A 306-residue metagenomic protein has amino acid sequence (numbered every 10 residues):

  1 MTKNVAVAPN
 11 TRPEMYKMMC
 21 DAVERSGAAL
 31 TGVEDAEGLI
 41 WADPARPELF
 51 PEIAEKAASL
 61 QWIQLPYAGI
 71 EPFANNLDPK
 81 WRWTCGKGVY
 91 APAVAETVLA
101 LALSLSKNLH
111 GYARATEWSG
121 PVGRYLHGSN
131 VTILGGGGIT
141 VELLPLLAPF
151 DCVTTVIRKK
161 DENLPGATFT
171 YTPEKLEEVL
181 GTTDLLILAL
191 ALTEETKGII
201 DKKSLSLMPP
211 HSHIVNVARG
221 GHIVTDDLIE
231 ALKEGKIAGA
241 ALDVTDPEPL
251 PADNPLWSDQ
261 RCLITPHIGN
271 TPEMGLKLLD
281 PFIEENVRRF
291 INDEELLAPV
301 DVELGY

Functional and structural regions predicted by a protein language model:
M1-A45: N-terminal glycine-/charge-rich "phosphate-binding" loop or analogous flexible N-terminal tail
G38-A113: Phosphate/diphosphate ligand-binding glycine-rich loop within oxidoreductases
P51-S59, A74-P79, L205-H211, A231-G235 (+1 more regions): Short, conserved loop/helix-junction motifs that constitute active-site signature segments in enzyme catalytic cores
A95-G111, P149-F150, D280-R289, E294: Oxidoreductase and adenylate-handling cofactor-binding alpha/beta cores
G111-E142, F169: Glycine-rich NAD(P)-binding loop of Rossmann-like domains
P149-G166: NAD(P)-binding Rossmann-fold cofactor-contacting core
D161-P255: Rossmann-like adenosine-cofactor binding region
H211, V217-Y306: Rossmann-like dinucleotide-binding domain for NAD(H)/NADP(H)
